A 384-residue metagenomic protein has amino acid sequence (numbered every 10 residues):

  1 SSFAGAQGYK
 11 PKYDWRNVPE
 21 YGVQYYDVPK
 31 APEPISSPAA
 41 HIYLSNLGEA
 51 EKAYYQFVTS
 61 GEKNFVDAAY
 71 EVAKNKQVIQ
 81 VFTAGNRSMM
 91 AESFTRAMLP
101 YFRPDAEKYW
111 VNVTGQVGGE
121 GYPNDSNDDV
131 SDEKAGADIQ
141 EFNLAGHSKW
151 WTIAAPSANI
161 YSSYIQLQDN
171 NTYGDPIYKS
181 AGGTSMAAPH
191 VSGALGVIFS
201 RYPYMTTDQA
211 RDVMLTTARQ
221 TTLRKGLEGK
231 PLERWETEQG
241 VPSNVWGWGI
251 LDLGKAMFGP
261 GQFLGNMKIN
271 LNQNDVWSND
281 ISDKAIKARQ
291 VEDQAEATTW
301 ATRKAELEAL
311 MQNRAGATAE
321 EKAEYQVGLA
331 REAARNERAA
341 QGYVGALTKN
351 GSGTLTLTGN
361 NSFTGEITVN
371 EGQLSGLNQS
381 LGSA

Functional and structural regions predicted by a protein language model:
S1, G5-Y9, N75-Q77, D105-Y109 (+2 more regions): Subtilisin-like serine protease catalytic core
S1-E107, N171-A188: Substrate-binding/access-modulating region of protease and related hydrolase catalytic domains
F3-A4, R87-S88, V117-G119, A158 (+2 more regions): Acidic glycine-/aspartate-rich tracts in secreted/extracellular proteins
P38-N64, W235-V241, V245, A317-V344: Intrinsically disordered, low-complexity acidic Ser/Thr-rich regulatory segments
E92-S93, P231-L232, V241, Q341-G342 (+1 more regions): Surface-exposed loop/turn positions within long extracellular repeat scaffolds, especially the passenger domains
P100-G196, S200, Y204: Extracellular S/T/G-rich loop segment that most often corresponds to the catalytic His/Ser-adjacent loop
Y202-A323: C-terminal subdomain of the subtilisin-like protease fold in secreted/lumenal serine endopeptidases
